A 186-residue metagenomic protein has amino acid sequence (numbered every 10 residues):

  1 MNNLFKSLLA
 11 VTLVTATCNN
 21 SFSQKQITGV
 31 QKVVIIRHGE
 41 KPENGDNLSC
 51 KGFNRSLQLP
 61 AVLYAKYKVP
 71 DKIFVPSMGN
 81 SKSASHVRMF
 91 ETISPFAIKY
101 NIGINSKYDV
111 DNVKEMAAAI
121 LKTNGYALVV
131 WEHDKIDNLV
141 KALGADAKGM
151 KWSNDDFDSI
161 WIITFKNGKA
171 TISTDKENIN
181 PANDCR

Functional and structural regions predicted by a protein language model:
M1-Q26: Bacterial Sec-dependent N-terminal signal peptides
I27-N124, K135-K151, D155-R186: Active-site-proximal alpha-helix that buttresses catalytic centers in soluble enzyme cores
A127-V130: Periplasmic-binding protein-like
